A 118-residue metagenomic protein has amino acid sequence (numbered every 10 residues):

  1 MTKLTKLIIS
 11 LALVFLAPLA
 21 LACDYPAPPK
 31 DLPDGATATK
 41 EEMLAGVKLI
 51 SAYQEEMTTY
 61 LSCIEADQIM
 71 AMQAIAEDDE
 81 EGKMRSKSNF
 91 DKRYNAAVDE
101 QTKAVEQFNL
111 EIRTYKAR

Functional and structural regions predicted by a protein language model:
M1-L11: Bacterial N-terminal signal peptides that target proteins for export
A17-P18: N-terminal signal peptide c-region/cleavage motif recognized by signal peptidases
P33-R118: Surface-exposed, polar/charged faces of alpha-helical domains in mature secreted/periplasmic/lumenal proteins
